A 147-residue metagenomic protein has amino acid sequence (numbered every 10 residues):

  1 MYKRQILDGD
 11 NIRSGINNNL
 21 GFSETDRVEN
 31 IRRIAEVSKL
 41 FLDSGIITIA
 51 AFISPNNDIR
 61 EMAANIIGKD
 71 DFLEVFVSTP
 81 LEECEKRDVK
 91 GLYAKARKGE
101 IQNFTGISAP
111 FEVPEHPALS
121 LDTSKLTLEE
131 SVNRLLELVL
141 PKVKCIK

Functional and structural regions predicted by a protein language model:
M1-Y2: Short, small-residue-biased leader/transition segments that mark boundaries at the very start of proteins
D8, S23-R33, I59, E100 (+1 more regions): Helical mechanochemical/support elements of P-loop NTPase systems and associated helical scaffolds
I12: Conserved Rossmann-like nucleotide-cofactor binding loop
G15-D26, S38-R97, N103: ATP-dependent NMP and nucleoside kinases share a basic, alpha-helical "lid"
E29-L40, S108: Conserved alpha-helical scaffold flanking the Walker A/P-loop in AAA+ ATPase domains
S38, L135, V139: Hydrophobic "lid"/C-terminal helical patch of Rossmann-like NAD(P)-dependent dehydrogenase/epimerase domains
S78-R134, K142-K147: Small-molecule kinase domains that catalyze NTP-dependent phosphoryl transfer to phosphate-bearing small molecules
